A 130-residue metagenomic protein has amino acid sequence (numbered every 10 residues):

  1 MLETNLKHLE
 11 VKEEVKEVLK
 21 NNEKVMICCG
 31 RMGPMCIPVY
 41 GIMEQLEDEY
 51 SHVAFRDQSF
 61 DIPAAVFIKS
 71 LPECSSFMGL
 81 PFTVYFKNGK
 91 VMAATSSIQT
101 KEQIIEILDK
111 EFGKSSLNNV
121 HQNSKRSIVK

Functional and structural regions predicted by a protein language model:
M1-E3, K24-M26, S59-F67: Short, mixed-charge, low-aromatic patches
M1-V25, K101-K130: N-terminal leader/targeting and pre-domain segments
E3, I27, R31, L71 (+1 more regions): Conserved short-loop catalytic and cofactor-binding motifs
H8-E49: Local sequence-structure signature of Cys/Sec-based thiol-disulfide redox active-site neighborhoods
E44, D48-K114: Thioredoxin-like thiol-disulfide oxidoreductase module
